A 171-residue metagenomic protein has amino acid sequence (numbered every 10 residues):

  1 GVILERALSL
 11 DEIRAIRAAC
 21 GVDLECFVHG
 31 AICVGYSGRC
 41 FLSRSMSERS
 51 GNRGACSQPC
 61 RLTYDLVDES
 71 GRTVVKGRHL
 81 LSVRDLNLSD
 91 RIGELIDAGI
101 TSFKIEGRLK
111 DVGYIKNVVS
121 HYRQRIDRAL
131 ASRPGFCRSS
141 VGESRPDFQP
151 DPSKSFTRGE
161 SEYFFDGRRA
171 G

Functional and structural regions predicted by a protein language model:
G1-G171: Surface-exposed amphipathic alpha-helical tracts and adjacent flexible/coil segments at the periphery of soluble enzymes
